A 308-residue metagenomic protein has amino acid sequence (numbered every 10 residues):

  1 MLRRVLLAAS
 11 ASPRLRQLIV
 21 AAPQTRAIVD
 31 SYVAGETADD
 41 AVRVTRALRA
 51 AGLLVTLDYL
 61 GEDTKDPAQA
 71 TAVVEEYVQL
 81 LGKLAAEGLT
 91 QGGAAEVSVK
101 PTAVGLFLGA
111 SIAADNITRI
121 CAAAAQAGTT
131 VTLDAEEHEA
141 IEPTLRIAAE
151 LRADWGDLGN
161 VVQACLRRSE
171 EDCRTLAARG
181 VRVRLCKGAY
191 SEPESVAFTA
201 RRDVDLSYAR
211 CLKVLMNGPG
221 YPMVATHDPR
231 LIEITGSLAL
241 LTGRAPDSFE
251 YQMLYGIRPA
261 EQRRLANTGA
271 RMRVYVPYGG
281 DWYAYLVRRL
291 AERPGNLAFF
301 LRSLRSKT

Functional and structural regions predicted by a protein language model:
M1-T308: Positively charged, amphipathic and often flexible ligand-engagement surfaces
